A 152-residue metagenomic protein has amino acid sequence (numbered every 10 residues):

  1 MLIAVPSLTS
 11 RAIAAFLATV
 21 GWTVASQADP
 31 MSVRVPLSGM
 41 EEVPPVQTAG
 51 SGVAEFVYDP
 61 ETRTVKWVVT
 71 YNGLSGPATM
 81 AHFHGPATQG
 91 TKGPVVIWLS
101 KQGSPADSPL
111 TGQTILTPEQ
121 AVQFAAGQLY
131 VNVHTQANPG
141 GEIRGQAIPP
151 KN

Functional and structural regions predicted by a protein language model:
L2, V24-A81, G85-N152: Metal-centered catalytic cores of metalloenzymes
L2-I13: Bacterial N-terminal signal peptides that target proteins for export
R11-T23: Bacterial N-terminal signal peptides
